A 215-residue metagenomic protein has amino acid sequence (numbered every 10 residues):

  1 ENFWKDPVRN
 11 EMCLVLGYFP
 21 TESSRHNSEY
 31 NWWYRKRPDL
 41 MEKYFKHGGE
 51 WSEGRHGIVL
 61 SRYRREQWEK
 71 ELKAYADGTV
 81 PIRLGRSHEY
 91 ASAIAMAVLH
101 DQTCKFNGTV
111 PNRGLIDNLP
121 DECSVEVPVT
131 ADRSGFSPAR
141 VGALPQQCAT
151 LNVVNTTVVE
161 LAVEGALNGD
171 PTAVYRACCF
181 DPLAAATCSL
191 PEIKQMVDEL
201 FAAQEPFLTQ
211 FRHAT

Functional and structural regions predicted by a protein language model:
E1-T215: Long, compositionally biased stretches enriched for glycine and/or charged residues
